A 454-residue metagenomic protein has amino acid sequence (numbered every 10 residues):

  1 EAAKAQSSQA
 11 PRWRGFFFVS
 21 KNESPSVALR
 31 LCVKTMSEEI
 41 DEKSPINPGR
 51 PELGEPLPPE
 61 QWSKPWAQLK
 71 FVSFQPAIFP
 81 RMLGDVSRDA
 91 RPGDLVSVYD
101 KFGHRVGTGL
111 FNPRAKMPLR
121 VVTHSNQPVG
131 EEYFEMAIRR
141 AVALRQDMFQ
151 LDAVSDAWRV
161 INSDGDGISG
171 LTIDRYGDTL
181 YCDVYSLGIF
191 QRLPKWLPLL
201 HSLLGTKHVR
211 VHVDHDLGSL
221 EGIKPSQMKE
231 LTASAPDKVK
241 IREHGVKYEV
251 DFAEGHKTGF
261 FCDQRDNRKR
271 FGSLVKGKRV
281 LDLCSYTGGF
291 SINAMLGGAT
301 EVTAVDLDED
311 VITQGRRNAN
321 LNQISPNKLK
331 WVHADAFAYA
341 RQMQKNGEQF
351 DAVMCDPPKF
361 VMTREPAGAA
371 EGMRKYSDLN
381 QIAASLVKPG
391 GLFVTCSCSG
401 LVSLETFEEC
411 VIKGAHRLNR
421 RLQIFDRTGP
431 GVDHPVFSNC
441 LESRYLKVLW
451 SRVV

Functional and structural regions predicted by a protein language model:
M36-G177: Non-catalytic accessory regions of SAM-dependent methyltransferases
A157, I161-D174, F190-F261, K269: Non-catalytic substrate-recognition/targeting regions of SAM-dependent transferases
G277-C284: Conserved class I S-adenosyl-L-methionine
T287-A299: Conserved SAM-binding loop of SAM-dependent methyltransferases across substrates and taxa, primarily the Class I
E301-D306: Conserved SAM-binding motif I beta-strand of class I
I312-D351: S-adenosyl-L-methionine
F350-I382, K388: Mobile active-site "lid"/loop adjacent to the S-adenosyl-L-methionine
D378, L392-V454: C-terminal catalytic and target-recognition region of SAM-dependent MTase-like enzymes, primarily methyltransferases
